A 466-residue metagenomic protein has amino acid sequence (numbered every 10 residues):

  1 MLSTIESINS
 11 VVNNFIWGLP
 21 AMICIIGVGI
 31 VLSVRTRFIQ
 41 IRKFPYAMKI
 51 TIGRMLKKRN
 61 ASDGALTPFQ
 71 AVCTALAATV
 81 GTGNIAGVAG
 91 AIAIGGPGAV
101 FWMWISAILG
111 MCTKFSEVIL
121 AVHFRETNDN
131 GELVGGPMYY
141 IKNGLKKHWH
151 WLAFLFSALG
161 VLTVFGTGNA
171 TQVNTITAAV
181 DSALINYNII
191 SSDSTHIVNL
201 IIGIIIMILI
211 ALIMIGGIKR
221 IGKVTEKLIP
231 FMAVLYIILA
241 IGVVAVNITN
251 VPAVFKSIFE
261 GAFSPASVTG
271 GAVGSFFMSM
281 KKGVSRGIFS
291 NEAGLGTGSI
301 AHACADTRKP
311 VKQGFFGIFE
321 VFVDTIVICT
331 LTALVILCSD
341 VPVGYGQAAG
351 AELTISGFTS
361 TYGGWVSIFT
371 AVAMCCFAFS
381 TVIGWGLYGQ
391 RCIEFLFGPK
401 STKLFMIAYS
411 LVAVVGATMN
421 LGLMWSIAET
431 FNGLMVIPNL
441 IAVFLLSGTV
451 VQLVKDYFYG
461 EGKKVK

Functional and structural regions predicted by a protein language model:
M1-T82, I92-A99, G110, V414 (+1 more regions): N-terminal alpha-helical transmembrane segments of multi-pass membrane transport and channel/translocase proteins
L2-I5, R35-Q40, G83-V88, P97 (+7 more regions): Transmembrane helix-loop junctions in multi-pass membrane proteins
C24-V31, T36-M48, V173-V180, V198-F259 (+3 more regions): Membrane-interface loop-to-helix entry segments
V31-S33, S106-G131, M138, K142-N174 (+2 more regions): Helix-loop-helix module between adjacent transmembrane segments
F38-L66, G90-V100, W104, C112-K147 (+3 more regions): Flexible loop linkers connecting adjacent transmembrane helices in multi-pass alpha-helical membrane transporters
K58-A65, G96-I105, N143-L155, N188-I197 (+2 more regions): Membrane-interface alpha-helices at helix entry/exit sites of multi-pass transporters
R59-I94, L120-G144, L155-V161, V273-F322: Alpha-helical membrane segments and immediately flanking helix-loop junctions that form or couple to the substrate/ion
E117-D129, I241-S257, P265-G271, C304-T307 (+2 more regions): Extracellular/periplasmic helix-exit of transmembrane alpha-helices
